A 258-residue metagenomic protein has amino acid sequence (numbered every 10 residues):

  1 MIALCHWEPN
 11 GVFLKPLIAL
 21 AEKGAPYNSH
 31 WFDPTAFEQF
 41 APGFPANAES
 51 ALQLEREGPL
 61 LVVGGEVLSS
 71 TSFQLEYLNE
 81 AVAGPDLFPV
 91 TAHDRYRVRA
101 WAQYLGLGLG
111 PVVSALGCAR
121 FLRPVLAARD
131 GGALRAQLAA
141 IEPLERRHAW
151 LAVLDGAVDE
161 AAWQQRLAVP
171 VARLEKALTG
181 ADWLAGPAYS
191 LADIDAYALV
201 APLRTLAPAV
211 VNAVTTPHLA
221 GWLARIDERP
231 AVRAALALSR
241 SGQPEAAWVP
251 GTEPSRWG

Functional and structural regions predicted by a protein language model:
M1-I141, E253-P254: GST-like domain detector, emphasizing the conserved glutathione-binding G-site in the N-terminal thioredoxin-like
A3-E8, L14, K23, W31 (+4 more regions): C-terminal or late-domain output modules
L17, L75, N79, R99-A102 (+4 more regions): Non-transmembrane alpha-helical segments in soluble domains of secreted/periplasmic/extracellular proteins
V82, L178-A181, P230, S239: A general structural signal marking secondary-structure boundaries and capping sites
D86-R95, I141-L154, A234-P250: A short, terminal or domain-edge coil/loop segment
R97-A100, P124-D130, L174-L178, D182 (+1 more regions): Short flexible/disordered coil segments
L109-G221: GST-like fold's C-terminal all-alpha helical module
